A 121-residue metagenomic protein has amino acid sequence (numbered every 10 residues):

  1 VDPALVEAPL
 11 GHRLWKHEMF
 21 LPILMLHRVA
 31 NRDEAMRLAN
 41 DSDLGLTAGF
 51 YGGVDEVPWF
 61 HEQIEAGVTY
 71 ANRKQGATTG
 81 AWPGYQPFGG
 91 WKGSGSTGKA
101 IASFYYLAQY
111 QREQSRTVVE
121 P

Functional and structural regions predicted by a protein language model:
V1-P121: Conserved C-terminal structural/oligomerization subdomain of aldehyde/semialdehyde dehydrogenase
